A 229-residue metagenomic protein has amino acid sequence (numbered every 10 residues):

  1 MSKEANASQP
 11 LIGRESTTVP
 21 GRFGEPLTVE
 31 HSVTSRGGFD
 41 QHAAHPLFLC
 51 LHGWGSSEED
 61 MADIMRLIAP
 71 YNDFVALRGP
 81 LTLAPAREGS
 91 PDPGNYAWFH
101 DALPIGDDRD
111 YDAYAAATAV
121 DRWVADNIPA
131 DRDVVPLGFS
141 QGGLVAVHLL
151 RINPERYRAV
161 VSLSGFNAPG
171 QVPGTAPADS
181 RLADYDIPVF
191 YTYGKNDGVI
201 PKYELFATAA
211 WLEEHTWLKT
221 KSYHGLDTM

Functional and structural regions predicted by a protein language model:
S16-A130: Serine-hydrolase catalytic machinery in alpha/beta-hydrolase-like enzymes
H52-W54, L137-F139, G194: Conserved alpha/beta-hydrolase "nucleophile elbow" surrounding the catalytic nucleophile
G55, P169, K195-P201, T228: Acidic catalytic loop of the alpha/beta-hydrolase fold
P129-F139: Alpha/beta-hydrolase fold nucleophile elbow
G138-G142, A146: Gly/Ala-rich beta-loop-alpha elbow adjacent to hydrolase catalytic centers
E155-A168: A conserved short beta-strand
Y185, F190-Y193, D197: Short beta-strand/loop motif that positions the catalytic acidic residue of the alpha/beta-hydrolase fold
Y203-M229: C-terminal catalytic histidine-bearing segment of alpha/beta-hydrolase fold enzymes
